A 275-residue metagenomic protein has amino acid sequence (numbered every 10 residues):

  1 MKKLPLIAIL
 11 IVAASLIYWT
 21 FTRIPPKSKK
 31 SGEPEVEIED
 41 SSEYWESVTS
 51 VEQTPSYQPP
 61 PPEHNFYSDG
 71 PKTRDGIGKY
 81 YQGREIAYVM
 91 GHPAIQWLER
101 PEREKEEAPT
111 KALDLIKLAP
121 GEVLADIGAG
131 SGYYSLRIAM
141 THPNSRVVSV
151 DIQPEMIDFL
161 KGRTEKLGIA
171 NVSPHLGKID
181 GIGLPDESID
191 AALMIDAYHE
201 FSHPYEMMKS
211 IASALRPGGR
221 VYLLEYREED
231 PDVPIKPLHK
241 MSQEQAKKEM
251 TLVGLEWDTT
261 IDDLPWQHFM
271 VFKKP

Functional and structural regions predicted by a protein language model:
E35, D40-K117, V123: Class I SAM-dependent transferase core
P120-G130: Conserved class I S-adenosyl-L-methionine
S131-P143: Conserved SAM-binding loop of SAM-dependent methyltransferases across substrates and taxa, primarily the Class I
Q153-P154: Conserved SAM/SAH-binding beta-strand->alpha-helix loop
L167-D180: Conserved SAM-binding strand-loop segment of SAM-dependent methyltransferases
I182-A191: A short acidic, Gly/Pro-enriched loop at the edge of an enzyme's catalytic core that lines a small-molecule cofactor
D190-P204: A short SAM/SAH-binding and catalytic strip from SAM-dependent methyltransferases
Y205-R220: A short glycine-rich, Lys/Arg-flanked "PGG" loop and its adjoining helix->strand segment in the class I
